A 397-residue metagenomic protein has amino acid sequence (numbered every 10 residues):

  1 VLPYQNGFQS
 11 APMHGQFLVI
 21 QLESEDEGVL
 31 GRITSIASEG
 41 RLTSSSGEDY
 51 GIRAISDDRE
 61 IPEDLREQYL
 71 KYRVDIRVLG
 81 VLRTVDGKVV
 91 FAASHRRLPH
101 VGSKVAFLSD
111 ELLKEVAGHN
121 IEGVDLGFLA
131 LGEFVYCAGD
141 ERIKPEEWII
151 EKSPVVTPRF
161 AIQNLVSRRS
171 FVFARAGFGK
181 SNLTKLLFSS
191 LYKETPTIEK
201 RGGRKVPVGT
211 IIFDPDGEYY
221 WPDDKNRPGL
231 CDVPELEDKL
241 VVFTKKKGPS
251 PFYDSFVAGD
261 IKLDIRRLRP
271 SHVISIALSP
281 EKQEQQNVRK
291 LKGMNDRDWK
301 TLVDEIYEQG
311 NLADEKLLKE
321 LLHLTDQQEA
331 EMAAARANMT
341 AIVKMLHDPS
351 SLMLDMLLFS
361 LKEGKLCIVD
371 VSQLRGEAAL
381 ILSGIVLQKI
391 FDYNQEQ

Functional and structural regions predicted by a protein language model:
V1-L129: Conserved ASCE P-loop ATPase motor domains encompassing nucleic-acid-directed helicases/translocases
A37, G80, F128-E133, I162-V166 (+4 more regions): Short, flexible loop/turn elements at secondary-structure junctions
E39, G132, E194, I276-S279 (+4 more regions): Conserved, well-folded catalytic cores of nucleic-acid-processing and energy-transducing macromolecular machines
R41-S44, E218-D224, P249-S255: Switch/connector loops and helix/strand junctions flanking conserved nucleotide-binding motifs in nucleotide-processing
G118-P158: N-terminal pre-Walker A segment at the start of P-loop NTPase domains
I143-T244: Glycine-rich phosphate-binding loop of nucleotide-binding enzymes
S189, V343-Q397: Conserved helicase/translocase P-loop NTPase motor core
K239-S351, E363-L366: Helical/strand "switch-coupling" subdomains that flank nucleotide/phosphate-binding cores, especially in P-loop NTPases
